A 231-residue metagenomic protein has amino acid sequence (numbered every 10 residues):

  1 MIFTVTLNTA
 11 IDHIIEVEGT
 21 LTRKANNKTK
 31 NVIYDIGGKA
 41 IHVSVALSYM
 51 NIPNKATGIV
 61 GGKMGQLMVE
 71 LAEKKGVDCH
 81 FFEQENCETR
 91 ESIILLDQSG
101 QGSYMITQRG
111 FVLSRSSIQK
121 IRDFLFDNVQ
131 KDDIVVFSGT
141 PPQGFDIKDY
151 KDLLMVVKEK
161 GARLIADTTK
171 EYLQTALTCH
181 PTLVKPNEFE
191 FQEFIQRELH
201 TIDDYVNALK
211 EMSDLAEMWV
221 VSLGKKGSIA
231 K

Functional and structural regions predicted by a protein language model:
M1-T57, G65-L67: Glycine-rich phosphate/adenosyl-contacting loop at the front of the ribokinase-like
V5-T9, I59-G62, Q84, Q98 (+2 more regions): Cofactor-binding loop segments of dinucleotide-utilizing enzymes, especially the Rossmann-like FAD- and NAD(P)+-binding
T9-I11, V60-K63, E190, K225-K226: Glycine-rich beta-alpha junction loops
V45, E91-L95, G227-K231: Short beta-strand scaffold segments in enzyme catalytic cores
Y49-D133: Conserved N-terminal subdomain of the carbohydrate kinase-like
M105-T107, D132-T140, D167, K185-E190: Short beta-strands and strand-loop turn motifs
K148-K231: Conserved phosphate/ATP/ADP-binding segment of small-molecule kinases
